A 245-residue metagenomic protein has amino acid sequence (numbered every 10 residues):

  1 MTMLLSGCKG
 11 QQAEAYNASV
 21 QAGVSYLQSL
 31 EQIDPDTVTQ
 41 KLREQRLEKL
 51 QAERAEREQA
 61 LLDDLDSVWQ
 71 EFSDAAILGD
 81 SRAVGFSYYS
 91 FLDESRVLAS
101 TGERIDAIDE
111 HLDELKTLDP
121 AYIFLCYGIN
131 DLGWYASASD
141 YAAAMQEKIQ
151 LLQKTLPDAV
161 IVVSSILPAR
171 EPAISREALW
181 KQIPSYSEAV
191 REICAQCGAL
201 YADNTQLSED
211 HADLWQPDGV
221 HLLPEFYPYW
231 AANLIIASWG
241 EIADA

Functional and structural regions predicted by a protein language model:
M1-F72, Y88, E241-A245: N-terminal secretory targeting modules
L61-A144: Conserved SGNH/GDSL esterase-like catalytic core that processes O-acyl groups on lipids and polysaccharides
L78-D80, S164, A202: Active-site flanking residues adjacent to catalytic metal/cofactor-binding acidic residues
E114, E147, L151-L152, N233 (+1 more regions): A generic secondary-structure signal
C126, S164-S165: Alpha/beta-hydrolase-fold catalytic nucleophile elbow
A138-K148, L179-Y186: Charged helix-capping and loop-helix junction motifs
L156-V160: A short helix->loop->beta-strand "cap" motif at the edges of active sites that frequently abuts
A169-A245: Catalytic His-Asp segment of secreted/periplasmic serine-dependent ester chemistry enzymes
